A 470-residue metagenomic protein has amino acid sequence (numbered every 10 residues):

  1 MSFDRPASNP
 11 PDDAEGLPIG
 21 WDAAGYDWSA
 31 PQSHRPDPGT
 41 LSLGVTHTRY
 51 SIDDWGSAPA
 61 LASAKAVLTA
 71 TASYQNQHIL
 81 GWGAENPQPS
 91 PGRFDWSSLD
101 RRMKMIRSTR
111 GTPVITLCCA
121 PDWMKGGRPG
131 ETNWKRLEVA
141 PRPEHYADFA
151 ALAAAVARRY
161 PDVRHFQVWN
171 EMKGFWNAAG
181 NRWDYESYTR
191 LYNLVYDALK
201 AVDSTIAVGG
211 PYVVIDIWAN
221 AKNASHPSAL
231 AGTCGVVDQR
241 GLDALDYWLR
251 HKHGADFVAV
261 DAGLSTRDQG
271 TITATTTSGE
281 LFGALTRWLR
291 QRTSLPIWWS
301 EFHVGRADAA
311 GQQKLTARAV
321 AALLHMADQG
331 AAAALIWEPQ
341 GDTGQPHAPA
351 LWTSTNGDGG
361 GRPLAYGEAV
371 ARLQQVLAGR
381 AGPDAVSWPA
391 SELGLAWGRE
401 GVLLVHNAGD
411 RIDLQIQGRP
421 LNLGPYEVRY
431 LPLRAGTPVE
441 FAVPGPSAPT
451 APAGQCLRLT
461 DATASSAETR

Functional and structural regions predicted by a protein language model:
N9-A155, P161-V168, M172-W183, V213-I215 (+1 more regions): N-terminal substrate-binding region of glycoside hydrolase catalytic domains
G16-D27, A307, A321-D410, E427-A451 (+1 more regions): Aromatic- and carboxylate-lined catalytic core of secreted/periplasmic carbohydrate-active enzymes
G25-A30, G56-A64, D95-R102, A151-A153 (+5 more regions): Alpha-helical scaffolding within the catalytic cores of extracellular/periplasmic polymer-degrading hydrolases
V45, Q77, V168, G210 (+3 more regions): Conserved beta-strand positions
R49-I52, L80-G83, C119-W123, N170-F175 (+6 more regions): Solvent-exposed loop/turn segments at secondary-structure junctions within structured extracellular/periplasmic domains
R102-T109, K135-V168, W183-V202, P227-A259 (+1 more regions): An active-site-proximal structural segment forming one wall of the substrate-binding cleft that immediately precedes
D184-A319: Noncatalytic carbohydrate-binding groove/subsite architecture in carbohydrate-active enzymes
A408-G418: Surface-exposed beta-strand/loop patches in extracellular or lumenal glycoproteins
